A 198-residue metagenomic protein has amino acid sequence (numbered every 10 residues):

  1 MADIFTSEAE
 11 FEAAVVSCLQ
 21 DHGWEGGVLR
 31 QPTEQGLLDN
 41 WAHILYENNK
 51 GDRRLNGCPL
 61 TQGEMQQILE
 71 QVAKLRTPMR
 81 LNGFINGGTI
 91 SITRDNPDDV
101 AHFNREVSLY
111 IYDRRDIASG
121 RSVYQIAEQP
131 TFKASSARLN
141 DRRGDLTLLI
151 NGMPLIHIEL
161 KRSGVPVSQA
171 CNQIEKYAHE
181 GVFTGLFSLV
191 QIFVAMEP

Functional and structural regions predicted by a protein language model:
M1-P198: An alpha-helical interface "stripe"
